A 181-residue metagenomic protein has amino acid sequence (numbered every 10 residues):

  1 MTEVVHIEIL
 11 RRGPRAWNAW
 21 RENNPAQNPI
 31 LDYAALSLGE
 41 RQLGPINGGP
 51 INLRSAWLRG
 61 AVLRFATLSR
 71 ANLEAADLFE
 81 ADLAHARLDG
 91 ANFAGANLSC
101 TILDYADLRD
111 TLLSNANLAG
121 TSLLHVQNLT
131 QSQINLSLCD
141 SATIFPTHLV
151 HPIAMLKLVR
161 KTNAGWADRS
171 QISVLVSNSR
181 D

Functional and structural regions predicted by a protein language model:
V4-E8, R15-A16, R21-D181: Tandem repeat scaffolds
